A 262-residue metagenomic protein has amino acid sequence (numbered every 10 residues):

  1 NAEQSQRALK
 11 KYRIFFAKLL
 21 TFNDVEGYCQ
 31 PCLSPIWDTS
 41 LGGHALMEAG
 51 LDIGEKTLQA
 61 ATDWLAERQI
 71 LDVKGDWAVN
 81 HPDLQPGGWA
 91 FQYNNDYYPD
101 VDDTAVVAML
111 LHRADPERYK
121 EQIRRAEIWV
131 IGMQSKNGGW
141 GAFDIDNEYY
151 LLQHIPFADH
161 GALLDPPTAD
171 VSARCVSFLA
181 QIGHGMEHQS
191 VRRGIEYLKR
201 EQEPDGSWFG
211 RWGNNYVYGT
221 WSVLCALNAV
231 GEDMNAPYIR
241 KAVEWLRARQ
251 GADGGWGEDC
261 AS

Functional and structural regions predicted by a protein language model:
N1-S262: Preference for long, amphipathic alpha-helical scaffolds in soluble/luminal domains and all-alpha bundles
